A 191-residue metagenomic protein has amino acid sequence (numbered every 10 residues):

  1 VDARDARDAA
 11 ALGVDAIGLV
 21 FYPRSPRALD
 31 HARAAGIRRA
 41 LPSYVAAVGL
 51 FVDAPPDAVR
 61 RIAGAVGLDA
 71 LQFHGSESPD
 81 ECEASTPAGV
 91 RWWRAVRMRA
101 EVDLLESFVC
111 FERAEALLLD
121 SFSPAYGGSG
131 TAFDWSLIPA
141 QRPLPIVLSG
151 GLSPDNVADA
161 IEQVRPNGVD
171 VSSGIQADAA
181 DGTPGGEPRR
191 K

Functional and structural regions predicted by a protein language model:
V1-K191: Conserved N-terminal beta1-alpha1 strand-loop-helix module at the mouth
